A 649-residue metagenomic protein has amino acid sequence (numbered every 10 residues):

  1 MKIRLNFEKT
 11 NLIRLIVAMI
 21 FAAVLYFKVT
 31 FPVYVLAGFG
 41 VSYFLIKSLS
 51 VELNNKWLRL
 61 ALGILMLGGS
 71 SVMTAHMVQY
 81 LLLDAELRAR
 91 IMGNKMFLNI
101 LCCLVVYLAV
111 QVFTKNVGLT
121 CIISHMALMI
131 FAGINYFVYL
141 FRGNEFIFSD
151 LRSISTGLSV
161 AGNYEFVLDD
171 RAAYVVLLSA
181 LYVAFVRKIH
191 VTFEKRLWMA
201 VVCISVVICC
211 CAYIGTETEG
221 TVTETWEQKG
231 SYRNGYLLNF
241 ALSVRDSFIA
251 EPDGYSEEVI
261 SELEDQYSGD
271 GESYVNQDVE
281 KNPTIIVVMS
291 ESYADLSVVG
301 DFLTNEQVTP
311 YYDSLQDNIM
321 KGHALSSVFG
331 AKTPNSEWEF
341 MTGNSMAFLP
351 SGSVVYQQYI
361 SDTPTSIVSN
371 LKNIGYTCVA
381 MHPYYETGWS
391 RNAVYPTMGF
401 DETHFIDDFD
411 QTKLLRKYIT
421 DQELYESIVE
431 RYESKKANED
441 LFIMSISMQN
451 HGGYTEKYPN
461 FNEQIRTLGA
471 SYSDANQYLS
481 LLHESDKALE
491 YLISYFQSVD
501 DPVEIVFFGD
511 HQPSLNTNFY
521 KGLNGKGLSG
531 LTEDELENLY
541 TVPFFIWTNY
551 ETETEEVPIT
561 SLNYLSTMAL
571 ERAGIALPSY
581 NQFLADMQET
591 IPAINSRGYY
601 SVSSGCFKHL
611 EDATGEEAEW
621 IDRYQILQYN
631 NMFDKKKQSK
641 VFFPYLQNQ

Functional and structural regions predicted by a protein language model:
K2-S231: Transmembrane and membrane-interface helices of multi-pass, inner-membrane envelope-modifying transferases
I3-E52, Y174-Y182, K195-R196, S205-C209 (+10 more regions): N-terminal leader/auxiliary helical segments
E8, F137, F141-I147, D169 (+4 more regions): A diffuse structural propensity rather than consistent per-protein peaks
E52-L60, L237, A241, R245-D265 (+4 more regions): Extended hydrophobic/aromatic-rich secondary-structure runs
L151-I154, N234-L237, A241, T309 (+2 more regions): Alpha-helix initiation and N-capping motif
Y213-V287: Membrane-interface segments at or immediately adjacent to transmembrane helices that form the boundary between
S268-E280, S290, D295-Q649: Solvent-exposed soluble domains appended to multi-pass membrane proteins
